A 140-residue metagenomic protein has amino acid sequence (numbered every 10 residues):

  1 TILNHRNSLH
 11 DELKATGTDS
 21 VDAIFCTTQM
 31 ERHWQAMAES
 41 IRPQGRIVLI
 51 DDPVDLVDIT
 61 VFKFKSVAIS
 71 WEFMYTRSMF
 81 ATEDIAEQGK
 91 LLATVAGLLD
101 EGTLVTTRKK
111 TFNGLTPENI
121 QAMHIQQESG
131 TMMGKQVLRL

Functional and structural regions predicted by a protein language model:
T1-W34: Adenosine-nucleotide cofactor-binding segment
D11-K14, V61-T111: C-terminal substrate-binding/catalytic core of Rossmann-like NAD(P)-dependent dehydrogenases/reductases
T18, T103-K110, Q121-L140: C-terminal capping/lid region of NAD(P)-dependent oxidoreductase domains
W34, L91-A93, I120: A general structural signal for well-ordered alpha-helical segments in protein cores
M37: Class I S-adenosylmethionine-dependent transferase superfamily signal
I41-R42: Helix-to-beta-strand junctions that scaffold the AdoMet/dcAdoMet cofactor pocket in Class I SAM-dependent enzymes
G45-R46, V67: Glycine-centered, small-residue-biased loops immediately flanking beta-strands in adenine/cofactor-binding cores
